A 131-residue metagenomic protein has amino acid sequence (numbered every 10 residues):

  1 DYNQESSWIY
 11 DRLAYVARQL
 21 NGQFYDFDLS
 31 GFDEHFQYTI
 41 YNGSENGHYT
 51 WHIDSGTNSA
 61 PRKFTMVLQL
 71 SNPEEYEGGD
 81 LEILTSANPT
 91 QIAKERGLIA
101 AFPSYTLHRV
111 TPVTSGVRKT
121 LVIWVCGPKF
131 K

Functional and structural regions predicted by a protein language model:
D1-I99, Y105-K131: Fe(II)/2-oxoglutarate oxygenase catalytic core
